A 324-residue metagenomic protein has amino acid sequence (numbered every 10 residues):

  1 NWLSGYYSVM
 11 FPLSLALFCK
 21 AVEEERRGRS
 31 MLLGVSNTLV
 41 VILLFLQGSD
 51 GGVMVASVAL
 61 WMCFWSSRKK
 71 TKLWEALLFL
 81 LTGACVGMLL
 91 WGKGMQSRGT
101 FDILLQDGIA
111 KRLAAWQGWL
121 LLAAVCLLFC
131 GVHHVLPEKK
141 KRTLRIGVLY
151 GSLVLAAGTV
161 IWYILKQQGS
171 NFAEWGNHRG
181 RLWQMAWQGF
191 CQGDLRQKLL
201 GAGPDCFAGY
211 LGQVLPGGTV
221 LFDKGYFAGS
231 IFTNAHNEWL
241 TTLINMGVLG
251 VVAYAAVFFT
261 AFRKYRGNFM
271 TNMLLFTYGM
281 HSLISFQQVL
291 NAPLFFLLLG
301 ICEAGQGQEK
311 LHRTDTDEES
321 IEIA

Functional and structural regions predicted by a protein language model:
N1-P137, R145-I161, I244-S282, L294-C302 (+1 more regions): Alpha-helical transmembrane segments of multi-pass inner-membrane proteins
L3, A186, T233-N237: Membrane-interface coil-to-helix junctions
A21, Q192-G193, F286: Generic structural signal for alpha-helix termini and adjacent loop/cap motifs
R29, G180, D205, T233 (+2 more regions): Alpha-helical membrane and juxtamembrane elements of multi-pass inner-membrane transport and channel proteins
T159-Y210: Aromatic-rich transmembrane-lumenal/periplasmic boundary elements in polytopic membrane proteins
R196-I244: Interfacial juxtamembrane loops and adjacent helix segments that form the catalytic/substrate-binding surfaces
I301-E309: Extended alpha-helical scaffolding regions
K310-A324: Short, intrinsically disordered terminal tails adjacent to the first/last structured region
